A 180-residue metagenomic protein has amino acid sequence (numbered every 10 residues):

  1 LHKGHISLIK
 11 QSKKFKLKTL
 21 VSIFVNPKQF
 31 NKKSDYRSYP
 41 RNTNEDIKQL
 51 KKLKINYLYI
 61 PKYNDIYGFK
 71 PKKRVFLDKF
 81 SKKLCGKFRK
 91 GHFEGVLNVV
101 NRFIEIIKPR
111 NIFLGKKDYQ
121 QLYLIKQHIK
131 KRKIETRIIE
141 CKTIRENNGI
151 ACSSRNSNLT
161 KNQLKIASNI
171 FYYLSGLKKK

Functional and structural regions predicted by a protein language model:
L1-K180: Nucleotidyltransferase catalytic core that binds NTPs
